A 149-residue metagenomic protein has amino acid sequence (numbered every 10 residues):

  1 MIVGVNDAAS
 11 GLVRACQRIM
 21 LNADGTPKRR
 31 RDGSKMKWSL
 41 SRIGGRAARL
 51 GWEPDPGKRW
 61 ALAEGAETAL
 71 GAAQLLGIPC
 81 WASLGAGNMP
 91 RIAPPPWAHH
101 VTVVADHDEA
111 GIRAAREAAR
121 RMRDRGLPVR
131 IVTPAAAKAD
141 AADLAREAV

Functional and structural regions predicted by a protein language model:
M1-W97: Phosphate-handling DNA/RNA-contact segment within nucleic-acid enzymes
G57-A61, A66-V149: TOPRIM fold recognition
